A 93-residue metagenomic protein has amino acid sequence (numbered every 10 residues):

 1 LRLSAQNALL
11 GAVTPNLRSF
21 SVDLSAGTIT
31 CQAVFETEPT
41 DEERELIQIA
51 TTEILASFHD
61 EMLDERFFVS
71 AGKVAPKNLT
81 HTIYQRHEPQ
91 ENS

Functional and structural regions predicted by a protein language model:
L1-A8, S21-D23: Long, contiguous binding/interaction regions
Q6-L9, P39-M62: Short, non-transmembrane amphipathic alpha-helical segments
A12-T14, R44, E53, V74-N78 (+1 more regions): Exposed, flexible binding/inhibitory loops of compact, secreted disulfide-stabilized domains
V13-T30: Short edge beta-strands and adjacent turn/loop segments
F20-L24, F58, M62-E65: Long, hydrophobic, amphipathic alpha-helical segments used as structural scaffolds
Q32-V34: Short hydrophobic/aromatic beta-strand micro-patches that form the beta-sheet surface supporting nucleotide- or nucleic
T37, D64-S93: Polar/charged, Gly/Pro-rich intrinsically disordered segments
